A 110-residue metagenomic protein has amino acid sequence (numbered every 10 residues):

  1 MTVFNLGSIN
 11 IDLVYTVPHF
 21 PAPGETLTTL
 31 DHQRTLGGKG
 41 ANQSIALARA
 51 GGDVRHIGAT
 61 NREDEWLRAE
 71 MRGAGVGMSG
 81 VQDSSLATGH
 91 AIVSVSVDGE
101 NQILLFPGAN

Functional and structural regions predicted by a protein language model:
M1, I9, T88-H90, N101: Change "...and in nucleic-acid phosphodiester-cleaving endonucleases..." to "...and in nucleic-acid processing enzymes
M1-P23: Positively charged, low-complexity intrinsically disordered leader regions
L6-D12, A50, A74, V95: Change "in soluble alpha/beta enzymes" to "in soluble alpha/beta proteins
L6-I9, L30, T60, F106-A109: Fold-independent oxyanion-binding glycine-rich loops and adjacent beta-strand/coil segments at enzyme active sites
I11, R62, E100: Surface-exposed, flexible loop/turn segments at secondary-structure boundaries
V17-H19, R68-A69, F106: Short amphipathic alpha-helical segments
P23, L27-H90: Substrate-binding N-lobe of the ribokinase-like
H56, D83, V93-N110: Conserved phosphate-binding/catalytic loop of the ribokinase/pfkB sugar-kinase fold
